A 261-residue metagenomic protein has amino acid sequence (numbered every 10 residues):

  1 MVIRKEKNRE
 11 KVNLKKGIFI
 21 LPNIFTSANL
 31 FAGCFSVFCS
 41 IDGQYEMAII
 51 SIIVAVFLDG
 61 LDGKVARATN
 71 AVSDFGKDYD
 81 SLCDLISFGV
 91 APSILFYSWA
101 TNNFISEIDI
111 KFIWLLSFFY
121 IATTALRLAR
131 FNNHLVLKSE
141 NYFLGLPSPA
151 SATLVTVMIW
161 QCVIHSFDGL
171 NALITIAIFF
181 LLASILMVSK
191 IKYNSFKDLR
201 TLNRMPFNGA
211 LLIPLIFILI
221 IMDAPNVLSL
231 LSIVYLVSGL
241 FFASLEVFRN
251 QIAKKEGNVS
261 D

Functional and structural regions predicted by a protein language model:
M1-E10, E140-D261: C-terminal membrane-associated helical module and adjoining short loops/tails
M1-G60, F242-A243, D261: Topogenic membrane-insertion module of multi-pass membrane proteins
G17, L21-T26, A68-L128, M158: Multi-pass membrane catalytic core of lipid/isoprenoid biosynthesis enzymes
F31, F57, L61, V65 (+2 more regions): Active-site His/Glu-centered metal-binding helix of metallohydrolases
C34-V37, V54, L58, P92 (+3 more regions): Alpha-helical transmembrane segments of polytopic integral membrane proteins, especially the permease/helical cores
F35-I50, P92-L115, M158-T175, I221-N226: Helix-coil boundary and interhelical linker segments in multi-pass alpha-helical membrane proteins
K64-D74, A125-S139, V188-K197, F241-V247: C-terminal ends of transmembrane helices
F112-T153: Hydrophobic, well-structured mid-protein blocks that either form specific transmembrane helices
